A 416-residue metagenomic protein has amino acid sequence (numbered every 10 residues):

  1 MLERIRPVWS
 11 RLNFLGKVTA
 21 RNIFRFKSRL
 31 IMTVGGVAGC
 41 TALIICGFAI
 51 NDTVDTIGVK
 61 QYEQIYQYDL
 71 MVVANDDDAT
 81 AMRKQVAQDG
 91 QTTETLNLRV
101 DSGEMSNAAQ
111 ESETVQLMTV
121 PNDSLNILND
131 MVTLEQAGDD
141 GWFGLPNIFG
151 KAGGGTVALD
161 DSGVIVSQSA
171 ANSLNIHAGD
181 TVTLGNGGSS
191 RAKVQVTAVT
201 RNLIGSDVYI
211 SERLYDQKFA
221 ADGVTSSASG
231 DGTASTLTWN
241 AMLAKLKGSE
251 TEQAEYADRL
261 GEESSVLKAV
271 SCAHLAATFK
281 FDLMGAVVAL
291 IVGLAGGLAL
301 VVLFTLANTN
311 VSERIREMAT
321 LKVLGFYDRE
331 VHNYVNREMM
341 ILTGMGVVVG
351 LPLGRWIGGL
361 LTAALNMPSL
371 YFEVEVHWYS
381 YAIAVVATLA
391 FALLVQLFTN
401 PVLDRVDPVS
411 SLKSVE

Functional and structural regions predicted by a protein language model:
L2-G39, N310, N336, E416: N-terminal Sec/SRP start-transfer signal
I31, T41-Y68, T80, N308: Alpha-helical transmembrane segments
V54-G58, E63, E252-L298, T309-E313 (+2 more regions): Peri-transmembrane interface segments
K60, K84-E94, L98-T181, R191-V199: Short beta-strand boundary microenvironments
Y68-A74, A170-A171, T197-T200, T225-E263 (+1 more regions): A short beta-strand structural signal in non-transmembrane regions
A198-L214: Short, solvent-exposed secondary-structure boundary/capping segments
V302-M340: Interfacial "coupling" helices/loops that link adjacent transmembrane helices in transporter permeases
Y334, V347-S410: Short helix-loop junctions at transmembrane helix boundaries
